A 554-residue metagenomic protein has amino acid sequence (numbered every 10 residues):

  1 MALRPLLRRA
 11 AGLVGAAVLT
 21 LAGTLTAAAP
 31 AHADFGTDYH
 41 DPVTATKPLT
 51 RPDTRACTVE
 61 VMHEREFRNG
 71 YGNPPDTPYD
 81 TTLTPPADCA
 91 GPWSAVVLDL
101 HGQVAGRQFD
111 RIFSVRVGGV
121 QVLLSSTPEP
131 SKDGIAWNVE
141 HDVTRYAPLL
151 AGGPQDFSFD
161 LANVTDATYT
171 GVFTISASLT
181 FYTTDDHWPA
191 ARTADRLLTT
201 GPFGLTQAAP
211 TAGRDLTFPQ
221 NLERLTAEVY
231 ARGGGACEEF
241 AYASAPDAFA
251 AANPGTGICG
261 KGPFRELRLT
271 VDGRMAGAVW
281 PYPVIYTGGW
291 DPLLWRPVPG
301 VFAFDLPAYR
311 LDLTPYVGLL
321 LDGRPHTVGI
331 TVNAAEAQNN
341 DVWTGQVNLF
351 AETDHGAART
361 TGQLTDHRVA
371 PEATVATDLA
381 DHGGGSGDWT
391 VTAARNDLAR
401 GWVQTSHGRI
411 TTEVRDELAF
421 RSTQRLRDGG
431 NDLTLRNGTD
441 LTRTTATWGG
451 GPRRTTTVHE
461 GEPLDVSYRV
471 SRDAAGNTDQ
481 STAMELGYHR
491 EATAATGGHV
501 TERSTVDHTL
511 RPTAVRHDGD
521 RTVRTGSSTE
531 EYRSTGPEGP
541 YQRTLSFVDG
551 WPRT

Functional and structural regions predicted by a protein language model:
M1-A33: Secretory targeting and sorting signals
D34-R68, G72-W93, H101-R192, R232-G233 (+2 more regions): Beta-strand-rich ligand-recognition modules
D88-V97, F218-T226, C237: Extended extracellular/luminal ectodomain segments enriched in beta-structured repeat modules
A167-T226: Long, acidic/polar, low-complexity amphipathic helices and coiled-coil-like
A191-T217, H355-S422: Compositionally biased low-complexity segments at domain edges in trafficked proteins and select soluble regulators
P210-A212, G235-A243: A short secondary-structure junction signal
